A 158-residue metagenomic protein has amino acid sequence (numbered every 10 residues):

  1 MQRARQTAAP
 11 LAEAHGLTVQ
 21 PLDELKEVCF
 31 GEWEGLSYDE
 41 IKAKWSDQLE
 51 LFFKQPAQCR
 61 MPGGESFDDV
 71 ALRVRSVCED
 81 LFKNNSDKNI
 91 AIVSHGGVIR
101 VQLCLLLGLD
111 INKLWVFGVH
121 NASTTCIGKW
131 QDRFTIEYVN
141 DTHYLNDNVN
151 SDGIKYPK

Functional and structural regions predicted by a protein language model:
M1, K42, F67, A71-R75: Amphipathic, non-transmembrane alpha-helical scaffold segments
M1-L49: Phosphate-coordination/substrate-recognition cap region in phosphate-metabolizing enzymes
P10, V101-L105: Active-site signature of alpha/beta-hydrolase-fold catalytic machinery across serine- and Asp/Cys-nucleophile hydrolases
L17, V28-E40, K83-K88, C104-K158: Acidic, low-complexity terminal tails and accessory targeting/binding regions of phosphate-metabolizing enzymes
W45, P56, V74-C78: Short amphipathic alpha-helical/adjacent loop interface patches that line ligand and macromolecule-binding sites
Q48-D68: Short glycine/proline- and acidic residue-enriched helix-loop micro-motifs that form flexible lids or anion-recognition
K88-S94: Generic beta-sheet signal
